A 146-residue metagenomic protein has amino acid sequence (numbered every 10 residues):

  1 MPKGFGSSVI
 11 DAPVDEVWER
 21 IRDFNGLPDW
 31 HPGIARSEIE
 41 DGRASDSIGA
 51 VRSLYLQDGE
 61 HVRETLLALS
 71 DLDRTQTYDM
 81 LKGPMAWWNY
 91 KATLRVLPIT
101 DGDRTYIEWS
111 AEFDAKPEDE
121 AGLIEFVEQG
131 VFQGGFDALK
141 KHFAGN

Functional and structural regions predicted by a protein language model:
M1-A44: Hydrophobic ligand-binding cavity/cleft-lining segments
K3, T75, R104-E108: Structural motif
G6-S8, V62-A68, Y90-P98: Hydrophobic/aromatic beta-strand elements that line small-molecule binding cavities or substrate pockets in beta-rich
I10-A12, L56, A115: Short beta-strand-to-loop capping motifs
P13, G59, D71-L72, I99-G102: Short strand-connecting beta-turns/loops that link adjacent beta-strands
D29, E38-A86, G134, A138-N146: Glycine-rich portal/gate segments that line the openings of hydrophobic small-molecule binding cavities
L81-G134: Beta-strand/loop substructures that line and gate deep hydrophobic ligand-binding cavities in soluble
